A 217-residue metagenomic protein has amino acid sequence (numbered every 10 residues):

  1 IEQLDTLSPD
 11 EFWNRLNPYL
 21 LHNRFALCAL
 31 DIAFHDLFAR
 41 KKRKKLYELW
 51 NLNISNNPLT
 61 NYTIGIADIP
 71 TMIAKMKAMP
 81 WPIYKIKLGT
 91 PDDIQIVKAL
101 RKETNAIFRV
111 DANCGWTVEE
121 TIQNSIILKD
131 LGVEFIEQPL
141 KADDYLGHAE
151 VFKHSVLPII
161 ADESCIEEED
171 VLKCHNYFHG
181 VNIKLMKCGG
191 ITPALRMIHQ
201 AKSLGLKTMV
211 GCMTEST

Functional and structural regions predicted by a protein language model:
I1-K42: Metal- or metallocofactor-binding catalytic centers and their adjacent structured scaffolds across diverse enzyme
T6, D10, R24-C28, I32 (+6 more regions): Electropositive phosphate-/nucleotide-binding environments in soluble metabolic enzymes
F25-H35, R40, M72-I83, F152 (+1 more regions): N-terminal-biased segments
A29-S55, Y62-D68, T117: Short, compositionally biased "basic patch" segments
R40, K44, N57-A78, I83 (+1 more regions): Active-site beta->alpha loop and helix N-cap motifs at the rims of alpha/beta catalytic domains
N51, P70-I73, K98-T104: Acyltransferase donor/substrate-recognition loop-hinge adjacent to the catalytic core
I86, P91-T217: Catalytic core of soluble alpha/beta enzymes
